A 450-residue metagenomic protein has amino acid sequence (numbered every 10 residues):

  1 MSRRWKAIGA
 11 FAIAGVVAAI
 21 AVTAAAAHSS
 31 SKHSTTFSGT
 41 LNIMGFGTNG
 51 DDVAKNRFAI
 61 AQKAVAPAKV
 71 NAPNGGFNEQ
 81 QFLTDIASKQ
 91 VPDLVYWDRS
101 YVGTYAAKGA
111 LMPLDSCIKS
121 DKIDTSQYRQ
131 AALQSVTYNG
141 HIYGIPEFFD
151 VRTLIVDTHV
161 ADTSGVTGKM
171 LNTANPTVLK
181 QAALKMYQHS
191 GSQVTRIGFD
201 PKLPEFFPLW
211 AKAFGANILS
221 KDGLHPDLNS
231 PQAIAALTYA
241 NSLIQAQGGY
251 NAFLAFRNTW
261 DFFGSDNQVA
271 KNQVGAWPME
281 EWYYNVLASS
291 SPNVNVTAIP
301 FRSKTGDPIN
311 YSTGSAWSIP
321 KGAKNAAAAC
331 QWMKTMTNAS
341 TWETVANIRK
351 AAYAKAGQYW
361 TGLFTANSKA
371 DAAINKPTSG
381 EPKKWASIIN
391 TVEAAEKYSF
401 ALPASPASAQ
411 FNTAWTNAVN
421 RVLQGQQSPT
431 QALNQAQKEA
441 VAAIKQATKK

Functional and structural regions predicted by a protein language model:
S2-T104, K119-S126, T305, S340-T344 (+3 more regions): Conserved N-terminal structural module of periplasmic/extracytoplasmic solute-binding proteins
A64-N74, Q90-V91, G165-L171, K221-H225 (+3 more regions): A local structural motif
P73-F82, S100, A174-V178, L254-N267 (+1 more regions): Short helix-initiation/N-cap motifs at beta->coil->alpha
Q80-V91, K108, V160-A161, K180-H189 (+3 more regions): Short helices/loops that flank or line small-molecule/ion binding pockets
S100-R152, V178-A182, T297-I299, P382-K383: Hinge/lid segment of periplasmic solute-binding proteins
I118-K119, T137-F206, A216-L254, K321-A327 (+3 more regions): Helix-loop-helix "hinge/cap" segment bordering the ligand-binding cleft or interdomain interface
F206-L209, F214, L237-T335: Extracytoplasmic/periplasmic substrate-binding proteins
Y283-N293, G306-S312, S318-T413: C-terminal lobe and pocket-closing loops of periplasmic/extracytoplasmic Venus-flytrap solute-binding proteins
